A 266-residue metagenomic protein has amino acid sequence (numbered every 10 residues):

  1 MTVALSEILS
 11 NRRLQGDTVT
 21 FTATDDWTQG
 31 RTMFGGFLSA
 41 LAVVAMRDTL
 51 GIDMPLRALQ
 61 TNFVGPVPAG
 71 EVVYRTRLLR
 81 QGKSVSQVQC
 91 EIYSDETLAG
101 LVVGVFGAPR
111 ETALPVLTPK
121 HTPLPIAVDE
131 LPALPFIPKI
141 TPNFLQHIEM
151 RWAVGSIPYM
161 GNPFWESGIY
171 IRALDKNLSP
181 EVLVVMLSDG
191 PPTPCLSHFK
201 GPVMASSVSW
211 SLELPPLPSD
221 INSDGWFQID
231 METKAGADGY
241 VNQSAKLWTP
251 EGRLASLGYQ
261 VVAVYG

Functional and structural regions predicted by a protein language model:
M1-G266: Terminal targeting signals and extreme-terminal segments of soluble enzymes
